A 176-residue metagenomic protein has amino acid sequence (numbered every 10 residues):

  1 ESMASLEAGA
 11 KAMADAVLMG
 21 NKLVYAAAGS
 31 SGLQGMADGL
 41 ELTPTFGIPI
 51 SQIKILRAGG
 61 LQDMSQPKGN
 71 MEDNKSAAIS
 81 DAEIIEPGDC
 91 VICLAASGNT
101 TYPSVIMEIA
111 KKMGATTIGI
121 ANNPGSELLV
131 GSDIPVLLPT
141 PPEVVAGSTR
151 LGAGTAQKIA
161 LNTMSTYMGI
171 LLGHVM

Functional and structural regions predicted by a protein language model:
S2-L18: A short, well-structured juxtamembrane/interface segment
K22-H174: Glycine-rich phosphate-binding loops that contact phosphosugars or nucleotide phosphates
